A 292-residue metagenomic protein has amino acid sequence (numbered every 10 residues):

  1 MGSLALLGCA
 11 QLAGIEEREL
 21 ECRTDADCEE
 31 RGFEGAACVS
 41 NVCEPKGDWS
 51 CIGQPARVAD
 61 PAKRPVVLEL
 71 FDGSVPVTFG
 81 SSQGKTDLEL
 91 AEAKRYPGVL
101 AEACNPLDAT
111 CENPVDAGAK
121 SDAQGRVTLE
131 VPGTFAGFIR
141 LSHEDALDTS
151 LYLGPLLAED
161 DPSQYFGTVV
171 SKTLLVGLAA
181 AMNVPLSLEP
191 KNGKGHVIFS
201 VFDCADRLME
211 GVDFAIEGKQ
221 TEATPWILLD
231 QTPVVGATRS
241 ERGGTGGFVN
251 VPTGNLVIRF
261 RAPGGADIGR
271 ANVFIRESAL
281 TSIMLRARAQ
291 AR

Functional and structural regions predicted by a protein language model:
L6-G8: C-terminal motif of bacterial Sec signal peptides marking the signal peptidase cleavage site
A10-A13: Bacterial signal peptide processing site
I15, G47-T78, S163-H196, A205: Beta-strand-rich domain onsets/edges
E21-G35: Disulfide-braced loops of extracellular cysteine-rich modules
A56-P106, I198-M209: Structural motif
P97, A103-E130, Q220-G246: Short, acidic Ser/Thr/Gly-rich low-complexity loop/linker segments typical of extracellular and cell-surface proteins
A119, T134, S142-T173, P252-N255 (+1 more regions): Structured interaction patches on ligand/partner-binding surfaces of diverse proteins
D122-F138, G236-V257, P263, V273: Short Pro-Gly-centered beta-turn/loop motif in secreted/extracellular proteins
